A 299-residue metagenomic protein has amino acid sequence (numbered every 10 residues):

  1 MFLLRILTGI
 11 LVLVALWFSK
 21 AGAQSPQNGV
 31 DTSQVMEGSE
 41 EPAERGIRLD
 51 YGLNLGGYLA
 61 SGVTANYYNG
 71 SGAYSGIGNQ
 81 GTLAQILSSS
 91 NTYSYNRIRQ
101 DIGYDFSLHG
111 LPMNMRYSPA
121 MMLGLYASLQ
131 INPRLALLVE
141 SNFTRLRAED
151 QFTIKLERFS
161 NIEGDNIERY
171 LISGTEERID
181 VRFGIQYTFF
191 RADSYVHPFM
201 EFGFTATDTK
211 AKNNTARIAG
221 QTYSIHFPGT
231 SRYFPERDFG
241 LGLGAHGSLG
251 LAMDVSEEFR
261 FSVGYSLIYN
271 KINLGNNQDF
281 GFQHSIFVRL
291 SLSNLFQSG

Functional and structural regions predicted by a protein language model:
M1-T32: Bacterial Sec-dependent N-terminal signal peptides
A23-S128, S291-G299: Short glycine/proline- and aromatic-enriched beta-strand/turn motifs that initiate or cap beta-hairpins
Y51-L53, A127, V139-S141, F183 (+4 more regions): Membrane-embedded beta-strand positions of outer-membrane beta-barrel proteins
L55-G57, L129, Y187-R191, V196 (+2 more regions): Residue-level signature of outer-membrane beta-barrel architecture
L55-S61, S141-R147, F189, F204-K210 (+2 more regions): Transmembrane beta-strands of outer-membrane beta-barrel pores
T64-G72, I77-S118, T144-D180, T207-G242 (+1 more regions): Extracellular/periplasm-exposed beta-strand and loop segments of Gram-negative cell-envelope proteins, dominated by
R134-L137, D193-Y195, E257-F261, L295-G299: Repeated loop/turn-to-beta-strand initiation elements of outer-membrane beta-barrel proteins
R182, F282-G299: Outer-membrane beta-barrel "beta-signal"
